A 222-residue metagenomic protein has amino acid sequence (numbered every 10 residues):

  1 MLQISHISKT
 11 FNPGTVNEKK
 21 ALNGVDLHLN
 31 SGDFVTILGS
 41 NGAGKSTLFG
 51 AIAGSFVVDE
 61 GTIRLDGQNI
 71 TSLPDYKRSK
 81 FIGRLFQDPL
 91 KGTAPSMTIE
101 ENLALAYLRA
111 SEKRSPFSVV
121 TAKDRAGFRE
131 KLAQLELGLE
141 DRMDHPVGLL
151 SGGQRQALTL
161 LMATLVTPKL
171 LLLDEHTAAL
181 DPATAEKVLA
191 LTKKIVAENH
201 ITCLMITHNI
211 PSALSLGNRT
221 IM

Functional and structural regions predicted by a protein language model:
M1, T10-G24, P74: A short, flexible loop at the N-terminus of ABC-type nucleotide-binding domains that lies
T15, N69-G83, K91, R114 (+1 more regions): ABC ATPase NBD coupling module
L38-S40: The feature captures the beta-strand-to-loop junction immediately N-terminal to the Walker
A53: Helix-to-loop junction immediately C-terminal to a conserved catalytic motif
G61-N69: Conserved ABC transporter NBD signature motif
A163-T164: ABC ATPase C-loop
E175-H176: Walker B catalytic motif
T207-H208: H-loop/switch region of ABC-family ATPase nucleotide-binding domains
